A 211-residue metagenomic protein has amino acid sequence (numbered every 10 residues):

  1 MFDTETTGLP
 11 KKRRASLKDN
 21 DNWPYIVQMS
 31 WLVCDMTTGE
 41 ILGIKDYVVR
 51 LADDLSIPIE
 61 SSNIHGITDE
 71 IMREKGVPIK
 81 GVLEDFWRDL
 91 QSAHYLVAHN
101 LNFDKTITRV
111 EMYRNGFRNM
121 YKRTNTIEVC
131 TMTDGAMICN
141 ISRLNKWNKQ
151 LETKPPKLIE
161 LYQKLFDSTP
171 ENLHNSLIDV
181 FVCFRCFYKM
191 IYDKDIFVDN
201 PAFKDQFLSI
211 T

Functional and structural regions predicted by a protein language model:
M1: Short glycine-aspartate micro-motif
T4-R13, L17: Short acidic, Gly/Ser-rich segments with clustered Asp/Glu that frequently serve as metal-coordination loops in enzyme
K12, W23-I67, W87-T211: Metal-dependent phosphoesterase core characteristic of DEDDh/y 3'-5' exonuclease domains
L17-W23: Short consensus segments that form the blades of beta-propeller domains, in both extracellular/periplasmic
S62-F86: Metal-dependent phosphoesterase signature
